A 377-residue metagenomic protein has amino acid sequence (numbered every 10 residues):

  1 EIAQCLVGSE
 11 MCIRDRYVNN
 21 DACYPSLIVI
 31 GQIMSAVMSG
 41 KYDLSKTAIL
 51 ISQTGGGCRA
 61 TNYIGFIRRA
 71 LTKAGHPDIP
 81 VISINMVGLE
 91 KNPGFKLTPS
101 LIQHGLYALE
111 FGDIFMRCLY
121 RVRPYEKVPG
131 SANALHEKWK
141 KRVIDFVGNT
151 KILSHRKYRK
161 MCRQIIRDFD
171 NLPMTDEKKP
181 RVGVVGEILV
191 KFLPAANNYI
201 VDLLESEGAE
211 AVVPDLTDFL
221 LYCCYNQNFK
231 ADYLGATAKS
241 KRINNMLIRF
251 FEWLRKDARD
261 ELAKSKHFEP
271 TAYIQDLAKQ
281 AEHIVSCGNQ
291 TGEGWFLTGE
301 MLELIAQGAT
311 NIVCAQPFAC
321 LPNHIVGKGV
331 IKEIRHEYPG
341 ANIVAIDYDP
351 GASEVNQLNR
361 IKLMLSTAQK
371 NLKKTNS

Functional and structural regions predicted by a protein language model:
E1-G8, I13: Single conserved hydrophobic/aromatic residue that forms the stacking wall/gate of nucleotide- or nucleobase-binding
E10, G56-R59, L89-K91, L189-L193 (+4 more regions): Flexible loop/turn segments at secondary-structure boundaries
R16-N20, T47-G57, R181-E187, N311-F318 (+1 more regions): Short glycine-rich or small-residue beta-strand-to-loop segments that form or flank ligand, phosphate, metal/Fe-S
D21-S39, L297: Glycine-rich, highly charged phosphate/nucleotide-binding loops
S35-K96, Q307, A315: N-terminal glycine-rich phosphate/adenylate-binding segment common to multiple enzyme folds
V37-K46, F169-R181, E303-A309: Glycine-rich phosphate/diphosphate-binding loops that line cofactor/substrate pockets in enzymes
K96-N289: A charged, amphipathic alpha-helical module
L193-A209, I274-K374: Hydrophobic alpha/beta core scaffold segments
